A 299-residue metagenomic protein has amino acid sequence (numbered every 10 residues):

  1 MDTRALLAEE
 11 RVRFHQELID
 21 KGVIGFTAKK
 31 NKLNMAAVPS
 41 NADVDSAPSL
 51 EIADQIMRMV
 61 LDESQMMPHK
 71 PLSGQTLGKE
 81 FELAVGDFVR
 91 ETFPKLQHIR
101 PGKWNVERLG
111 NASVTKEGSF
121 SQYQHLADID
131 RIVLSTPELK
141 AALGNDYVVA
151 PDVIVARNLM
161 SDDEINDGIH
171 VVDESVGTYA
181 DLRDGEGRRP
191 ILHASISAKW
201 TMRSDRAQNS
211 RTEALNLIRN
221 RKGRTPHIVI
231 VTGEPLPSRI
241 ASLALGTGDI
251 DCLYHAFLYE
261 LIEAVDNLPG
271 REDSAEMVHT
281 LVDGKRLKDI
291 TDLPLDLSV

Functional and structural regions predicted by a protein language model:
M1-K79, L83-W104, N220-V299: C-terminal tail/extension regions appended to the core domain(s) of diverse proteins
S49, L77-V85, D146-P151, R203-A207: Phosphate/oxyanion-binding active-site loops and adjacent basic polyanion-contact surfaces
M67-S73, G144-D146, A180-A194: Intrinsically disordered, low-complexity acidic Ser/Thr-rich regulatory segments
W104-E186: Active-site metal-binding core of divalent-cation-utilizing nuclease and nuclease-like domains
V153, L192-A198: Conserved catalytic cores of phosphodiester-cleaving nucleases, focusing on short active-site segments
R157-L159, K199-M202, T232-P235: Short, flexible loop/turn elements at secondary-structure junctions
D163-G168, T201-E213, R224, S238-A241: Active-site-adjacent loop/helix micro-motif of nuclease/hydrolase catalytic cores
L215-I218: A short, acidic, amphipathic alpha-helical segment used as a generic capping/interface helix at domain edges
